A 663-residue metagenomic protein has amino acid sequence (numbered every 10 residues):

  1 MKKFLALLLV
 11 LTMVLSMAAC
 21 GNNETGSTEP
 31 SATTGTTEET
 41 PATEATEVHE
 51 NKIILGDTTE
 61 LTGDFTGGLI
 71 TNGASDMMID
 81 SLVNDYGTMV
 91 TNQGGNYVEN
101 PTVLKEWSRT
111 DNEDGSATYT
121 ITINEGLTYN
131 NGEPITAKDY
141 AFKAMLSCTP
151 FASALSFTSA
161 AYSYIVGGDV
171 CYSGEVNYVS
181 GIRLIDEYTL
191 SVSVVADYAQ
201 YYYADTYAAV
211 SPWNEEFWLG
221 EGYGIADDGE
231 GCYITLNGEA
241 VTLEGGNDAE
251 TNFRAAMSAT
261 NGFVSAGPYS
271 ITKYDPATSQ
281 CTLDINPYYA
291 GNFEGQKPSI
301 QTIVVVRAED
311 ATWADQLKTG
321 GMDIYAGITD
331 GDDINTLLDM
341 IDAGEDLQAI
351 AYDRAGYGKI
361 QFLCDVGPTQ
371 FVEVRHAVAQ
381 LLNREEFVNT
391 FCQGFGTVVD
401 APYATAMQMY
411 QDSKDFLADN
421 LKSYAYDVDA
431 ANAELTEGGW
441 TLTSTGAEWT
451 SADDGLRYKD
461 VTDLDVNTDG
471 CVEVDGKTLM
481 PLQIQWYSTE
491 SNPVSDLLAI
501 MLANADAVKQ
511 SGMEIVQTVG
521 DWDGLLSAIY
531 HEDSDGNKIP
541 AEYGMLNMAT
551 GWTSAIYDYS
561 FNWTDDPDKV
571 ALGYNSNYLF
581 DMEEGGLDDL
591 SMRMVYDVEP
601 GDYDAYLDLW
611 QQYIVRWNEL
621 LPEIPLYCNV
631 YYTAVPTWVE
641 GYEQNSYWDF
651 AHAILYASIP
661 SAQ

Functional and structural regions predicted by a protein language model:
G56-D114: N-terminal lobe/hinge region of extracytoplasmic solute-binding protein
N92-Q93, T206-P298, T302, T312 (+2 more regions): Gly/Pro-rich hinge or "lid" segments in bacterial periplasmic/extracellular proteins
K105-A160, I185, S191-S193, Q316 (+2 more regions): Aromatic- and charge-enriched surface segment that lines or borders ligand/interaction sites
S153-F157, S163-Y164, T272-P287, V304-V366 (+4 more regions): Extracellular/periplasmic solute-recognition and catalytic clefts
F157-G245: Surface-exposed binding/hinge segments that line and control ligand-binding clefts or catalytic entry sites
A199, Y203-D205, N389-C392, W440-E490 (+3 more regions): Bilobed periplasmic-binding protein-like "clamshell/Venus-flytrap" ligand-binding domains
T282-D284, F371-D506: Append "and occasionally in soluble cytosolic enzymes with long acidic Gly/Pro-rich linkers
L381-F416, L497-A505, D533-Q663: Detector for C-terminal structural segments
